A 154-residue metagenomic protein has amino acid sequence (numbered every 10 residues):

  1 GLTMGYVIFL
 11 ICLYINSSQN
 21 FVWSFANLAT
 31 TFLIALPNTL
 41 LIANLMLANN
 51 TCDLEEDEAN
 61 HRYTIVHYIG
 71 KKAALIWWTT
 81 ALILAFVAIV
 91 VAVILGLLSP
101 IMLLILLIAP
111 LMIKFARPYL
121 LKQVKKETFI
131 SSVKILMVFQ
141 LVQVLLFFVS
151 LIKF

Functional and structural regions predicted by a protein language model:
G1-N20: Intramembrane alpha-helical segments
M4, I8, N38-L45, A85-A88 (+2 more regions): Alpha-helical transmembrane segments of multipass membrane proteins
Y14-W23, L54-E55, L95-S99, K122-Q123 (+1 more regions): Membrane-interface elements of multi-pass transporters and channels
S24-A48: Membrane-embedded alpha-helical segments that form the functional core of polytopic membrane enzymes, especially those
A29, T79-E127: Transmembrane helix-loop-helix
L33, T80-I83, V138, V142: Hydrophobic residues within alpha-helical transmembrane segments of multi-pass solute transporters/permease subunits
T39-I83: Solvent-exposed interhelical
K134-F154: Final/C-terminal transmembrane alpha-helix of multipass membrane proteins
